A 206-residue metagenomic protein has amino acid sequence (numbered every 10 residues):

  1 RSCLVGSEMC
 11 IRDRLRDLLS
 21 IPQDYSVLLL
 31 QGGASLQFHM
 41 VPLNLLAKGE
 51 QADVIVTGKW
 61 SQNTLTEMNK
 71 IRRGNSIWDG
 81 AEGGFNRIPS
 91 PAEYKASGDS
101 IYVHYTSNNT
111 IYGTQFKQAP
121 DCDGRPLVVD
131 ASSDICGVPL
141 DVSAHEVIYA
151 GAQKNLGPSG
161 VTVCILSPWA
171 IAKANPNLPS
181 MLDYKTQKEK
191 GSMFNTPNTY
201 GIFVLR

Functional and structural regions predicted by a protein language model:
C3-C10: Short, small-residue-biased leader/transition segments that mark boundaries at the very start of proteins
E8, L15, Y25-E50, S61-T64: Conserved beta-loop-alpha segment that forms the PLP phosphate-binding cup at the N-terminus of a helix
V56-I71: Substrate-binding/gating loop at the entrance of the active-site cleft, primarily in PLP-dependent aminotransferase-like
M68, D79-I135: Active-site phosphate-binding strand-loop segment of PLP-dependent enzymes
V128, V142-Q153, T162: Conserved active-site segment immediately N-terminal to the catalytic lysine that forms the internal aldimine
A152-R206: Active-site C-terminal subdomain of aminotransferase-like
